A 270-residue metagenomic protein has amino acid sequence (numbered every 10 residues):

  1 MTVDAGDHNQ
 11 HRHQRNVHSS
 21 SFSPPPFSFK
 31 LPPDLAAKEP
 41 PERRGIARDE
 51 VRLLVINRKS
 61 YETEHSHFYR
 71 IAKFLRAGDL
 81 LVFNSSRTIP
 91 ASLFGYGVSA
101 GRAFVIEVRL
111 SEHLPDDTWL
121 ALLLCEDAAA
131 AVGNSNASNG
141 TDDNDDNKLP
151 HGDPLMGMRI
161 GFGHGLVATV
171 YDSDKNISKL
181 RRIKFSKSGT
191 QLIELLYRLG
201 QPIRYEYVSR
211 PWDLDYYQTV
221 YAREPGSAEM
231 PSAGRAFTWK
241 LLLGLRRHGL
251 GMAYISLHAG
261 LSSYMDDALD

Functional and structural regions predicted by a protein language model:
T2-D7, H13-D270: A cross-family signal for N-terminal binding/gating loops and helix N-caps that shape access to the active site
